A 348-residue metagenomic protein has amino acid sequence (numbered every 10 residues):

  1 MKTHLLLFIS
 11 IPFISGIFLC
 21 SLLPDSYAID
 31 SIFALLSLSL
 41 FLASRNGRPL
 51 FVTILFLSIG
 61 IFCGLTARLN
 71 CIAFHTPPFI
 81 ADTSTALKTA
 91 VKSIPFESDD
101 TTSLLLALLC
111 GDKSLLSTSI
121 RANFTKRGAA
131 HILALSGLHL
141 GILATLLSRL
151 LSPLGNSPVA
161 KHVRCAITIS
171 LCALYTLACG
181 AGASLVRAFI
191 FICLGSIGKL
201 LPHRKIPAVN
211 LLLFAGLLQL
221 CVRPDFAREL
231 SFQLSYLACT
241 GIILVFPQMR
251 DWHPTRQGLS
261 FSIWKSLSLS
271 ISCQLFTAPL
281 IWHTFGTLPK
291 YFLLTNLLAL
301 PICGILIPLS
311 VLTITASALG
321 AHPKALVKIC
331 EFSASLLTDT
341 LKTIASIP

Functional and structural regions predicted by a protein language model:
H4, F8, P12, G16-R68 (+2 more regions): Hydrophobic alpha-helical transmembrane segments in multi-pass membrane proteins
L7, L300, I307-P308: Non-catalytic terminal accessory segments
G16-L19, L108, L218, L312 (+1 more regions): Hydrophobic residues within the alpha-helical transmembrane core of Major Facilitator Superfamily
L69-S84: Alpha-helical transmembrane signal-anchor/signal-peptide segments
K88-N123, A334-I347: Extracytosolic (periplasmic/ER-lumenal) interhelical loops and adjacent juxtamembrane/interface segments of multi-pass
K126, W282-L298, S310-P348: Membrane-interface amphipathic/re-entrant loop segments adjacent to transmembrane helices in multi-pass membrane
L138, A144-L146, C303, L309-A321: Cytosol/matrix-facing ends of alpha-helical transmembrane segments
